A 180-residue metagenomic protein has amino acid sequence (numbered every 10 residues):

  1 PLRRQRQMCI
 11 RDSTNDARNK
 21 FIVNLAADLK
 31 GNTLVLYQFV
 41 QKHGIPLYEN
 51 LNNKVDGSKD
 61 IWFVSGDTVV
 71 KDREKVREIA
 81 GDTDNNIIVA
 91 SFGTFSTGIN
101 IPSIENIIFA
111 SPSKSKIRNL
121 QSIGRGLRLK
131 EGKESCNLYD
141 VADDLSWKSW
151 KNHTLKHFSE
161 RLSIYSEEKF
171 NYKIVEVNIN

Functional and structural regions predicted by a protein language model:
P1-I10: Single conserved hydrophobic/aromatic residue that forms the stacking wall/gate of nucleotide- or nucleobase-binding
R11-N15, F63-D67, N85: Short, flexible loop segments at the rims of nucleotide/cofactor-binding pockets, characterized by
T14-N19, N24-N50, Y165: Conserved strand-helix element at the start of the C-terminal RecA-like helicase core
G31-N32, K59-D60, D84-N86: Short coil/turn segments at beta-strand junctions that form active-site/ligand-binding loops
N32, F170-N180: Long, largely alpha-helical accessory region at the distal end of helicase-like NTP-driven motors
L34-T68, K75: Conserved helicase motor "Helicase C" RecA-like lobe of SF1/SF2 P-loop NTPases
I61-F63, L138, Y172-I174: Conserved beta-strand scaffold positions in the cores of enzyme catalytic domains, especially in NTP/NDP-utilizing
G66-E167: Conserved RecA-like P-loop NTPase helicase motor core
